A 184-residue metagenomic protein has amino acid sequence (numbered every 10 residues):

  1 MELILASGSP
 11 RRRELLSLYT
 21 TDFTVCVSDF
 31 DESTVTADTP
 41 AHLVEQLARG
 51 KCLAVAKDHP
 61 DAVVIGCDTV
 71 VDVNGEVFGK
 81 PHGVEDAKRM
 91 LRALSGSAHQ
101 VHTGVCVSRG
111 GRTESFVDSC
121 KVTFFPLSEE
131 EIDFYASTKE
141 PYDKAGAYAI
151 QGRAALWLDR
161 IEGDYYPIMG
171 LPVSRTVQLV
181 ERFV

Functional and structural regions predicted by a protein language model:
M1-T21: N-terminal beta1-alpha1 ligand-phosphate binding loop
L3-I4, D38-V184: Anionic-ligand binding patches
S7-S9, S28, S95: Short linear Ser/Thr-Pro motifs
E14-L18, V35-T36, K57-D58: Short loop/helix-cap segments at secondary-structure boundaries that form the rim of catalytic
T21-D22, A149: A generic short alpha-helical patch detector that favors 3-5-residue windows in or near N-terminal regions
D22-F23, Y142: Residue-level detector of short coil/turn "hinge" positions at structural boundaries
T24-S33: A short beta-strand-loop structural module common to alpha/beta enzyme folds
